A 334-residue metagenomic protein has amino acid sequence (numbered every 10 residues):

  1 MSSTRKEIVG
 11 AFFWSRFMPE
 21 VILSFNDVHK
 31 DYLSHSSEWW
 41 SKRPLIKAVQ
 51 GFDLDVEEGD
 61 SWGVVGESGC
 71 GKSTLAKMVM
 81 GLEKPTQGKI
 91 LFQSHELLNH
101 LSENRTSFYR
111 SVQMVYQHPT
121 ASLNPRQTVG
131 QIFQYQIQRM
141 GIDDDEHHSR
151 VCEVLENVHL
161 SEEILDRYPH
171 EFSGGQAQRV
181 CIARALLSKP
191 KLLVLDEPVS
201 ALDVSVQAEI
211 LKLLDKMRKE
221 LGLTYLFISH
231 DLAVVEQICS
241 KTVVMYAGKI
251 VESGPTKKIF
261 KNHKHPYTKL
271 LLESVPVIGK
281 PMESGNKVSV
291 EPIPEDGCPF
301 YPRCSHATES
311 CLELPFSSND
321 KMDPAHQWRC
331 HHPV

Functional and structural regions predicted by a protein language model:
H35, W39, E162, G254-V334: Charged, flexible cofactor/metal-binding loops and thiol motifs
M80: Helix-to-loop junction immediately C-terminal to a conserved catalytic motif
G88-N99: Conserved ABC transporter NBD signature motif
D145-E163, L272: Conserved ABC ATPase "signature" region
Y168-F172, Q176: Conserved ABC ATPase signature
L187-K191: A short, proline-enriched helix->beta-strand linker immediately N-terminal to the Walker B motif in ABC-type P-loop
V194, L202, V206-P281: P-loop NTP-binding/switch modules centered on Walker-like glycine-rich loops
